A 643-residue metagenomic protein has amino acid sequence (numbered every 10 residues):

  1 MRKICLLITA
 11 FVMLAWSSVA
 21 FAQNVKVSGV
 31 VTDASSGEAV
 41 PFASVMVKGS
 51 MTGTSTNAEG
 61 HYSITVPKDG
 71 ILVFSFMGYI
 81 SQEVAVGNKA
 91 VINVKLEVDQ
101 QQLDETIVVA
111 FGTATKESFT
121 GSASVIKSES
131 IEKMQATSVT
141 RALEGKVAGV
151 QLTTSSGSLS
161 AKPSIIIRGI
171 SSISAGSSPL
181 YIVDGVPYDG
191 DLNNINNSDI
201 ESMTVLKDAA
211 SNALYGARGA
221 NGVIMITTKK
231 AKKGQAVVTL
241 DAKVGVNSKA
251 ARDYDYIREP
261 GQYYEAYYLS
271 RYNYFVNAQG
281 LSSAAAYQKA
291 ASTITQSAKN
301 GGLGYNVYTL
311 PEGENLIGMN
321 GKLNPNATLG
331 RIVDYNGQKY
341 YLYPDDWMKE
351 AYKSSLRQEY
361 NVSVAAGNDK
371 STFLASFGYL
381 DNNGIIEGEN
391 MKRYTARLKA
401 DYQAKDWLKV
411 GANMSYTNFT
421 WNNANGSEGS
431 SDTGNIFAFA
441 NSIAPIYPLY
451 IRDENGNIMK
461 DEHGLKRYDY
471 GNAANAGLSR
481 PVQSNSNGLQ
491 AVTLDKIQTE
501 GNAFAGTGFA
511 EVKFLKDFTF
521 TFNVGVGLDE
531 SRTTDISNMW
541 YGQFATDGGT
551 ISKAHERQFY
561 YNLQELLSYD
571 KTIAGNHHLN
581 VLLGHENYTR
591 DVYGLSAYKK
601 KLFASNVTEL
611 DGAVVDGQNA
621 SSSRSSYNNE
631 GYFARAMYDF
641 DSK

Functional and structural regions predicted by a protein language model:
M1-R397, Y402-K405, K409-N413, T417 (+4 more regions): Short, small/polar-rich motifs associated with maturation and membrane association, primarily at protein termini
G261-N273, K322-L342, S431-Q490, D535-I551 (+1 more regions): Surface-exposed loop/turn segments flanking beta-strands in extracellular/periplasmic regions
W347-Y352, Q483, L489-T499, T507 (+1 more regions): Asp/Glu-centered strand-loop micro-motifs enriched in Gly/Pro and often flanked by an aromatic residue
E359-N361, N562, N629-R635: Short glycine-rich loop/turn motifs
K370-F373, W407-V410, D517-F520, H577 (+1 more regions): Repeated loop/turn-to-beta-strand initiation elements of outer-membrane beta-barrel proteins
I385-T395, D401-Q403, S415-E428, L494-F603 (+1 more regions): Small-side-chain secondary-structure face that scaffolds active or pore-lining regions
G584, F633-D639, K643: Exposed, low-structure sequence patches enriched in small/polar residues
V614-F633: Outer-membrane beta-barrel signature, preferentially recognizing the C-terminal barrel domain of Gram-negative
